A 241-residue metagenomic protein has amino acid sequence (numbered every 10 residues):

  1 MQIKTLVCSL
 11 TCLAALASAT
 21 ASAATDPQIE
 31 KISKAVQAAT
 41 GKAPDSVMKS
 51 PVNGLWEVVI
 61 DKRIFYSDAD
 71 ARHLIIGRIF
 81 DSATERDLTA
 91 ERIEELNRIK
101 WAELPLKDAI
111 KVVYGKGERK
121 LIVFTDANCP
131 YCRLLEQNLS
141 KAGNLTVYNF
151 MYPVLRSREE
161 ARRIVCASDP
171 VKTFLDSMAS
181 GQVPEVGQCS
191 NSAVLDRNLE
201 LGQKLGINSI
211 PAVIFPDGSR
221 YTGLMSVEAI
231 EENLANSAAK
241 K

Functional and structural regions predicted by a protein language model:
Q2-C8, A19-R163, D176-I210, S226-K241: Extracytoplasmic thiol/disulfide redox context detector
T11-A14: Repetitive helical segments and hydrophobic/amphipathic motifs
D61, P216-D217: Short strand-coil-strand connectors
R156, G218-S219: Short secondary-structure capping/turn micro-motifs that flank functional sites
S168-L175: Conserved, helical-rich catalytic subdomain that frames metal- and/or nucleotide-binding sites in enzyme alpha/beta
T222-G223: Short, exposed beta-strand-loop hairpins at the edges of beta-sheets in extracellular/periplasmic proteins
